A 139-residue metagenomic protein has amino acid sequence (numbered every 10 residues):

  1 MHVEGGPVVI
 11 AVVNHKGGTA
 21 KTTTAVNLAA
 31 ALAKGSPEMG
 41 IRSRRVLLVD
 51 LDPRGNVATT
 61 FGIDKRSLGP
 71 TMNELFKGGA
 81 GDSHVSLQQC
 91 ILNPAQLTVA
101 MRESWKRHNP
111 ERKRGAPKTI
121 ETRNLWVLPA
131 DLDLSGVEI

Functional and structural regions predicted by a protein language model:
M1-I139: P-loop NTP-binding core
